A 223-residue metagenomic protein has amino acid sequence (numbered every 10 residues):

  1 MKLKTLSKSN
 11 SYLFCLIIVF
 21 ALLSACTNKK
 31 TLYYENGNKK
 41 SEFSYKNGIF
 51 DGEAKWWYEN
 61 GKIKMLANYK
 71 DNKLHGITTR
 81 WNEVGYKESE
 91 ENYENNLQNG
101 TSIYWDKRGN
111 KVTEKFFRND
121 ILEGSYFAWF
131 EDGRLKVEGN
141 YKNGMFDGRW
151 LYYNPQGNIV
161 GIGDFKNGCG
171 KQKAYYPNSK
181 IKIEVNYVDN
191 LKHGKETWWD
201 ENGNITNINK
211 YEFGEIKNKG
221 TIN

Functional and structural regions predicted by a protein language model:
K2-F14: Bacterial N-terminal signal peptides that target proteins for export
F14-L22: Bacterial N-terminal signal peptides
A21-N223: Glycine/tyrosine- and acidic-biased, solvent-exposed loop/turn segments at the edges of beta-strands
